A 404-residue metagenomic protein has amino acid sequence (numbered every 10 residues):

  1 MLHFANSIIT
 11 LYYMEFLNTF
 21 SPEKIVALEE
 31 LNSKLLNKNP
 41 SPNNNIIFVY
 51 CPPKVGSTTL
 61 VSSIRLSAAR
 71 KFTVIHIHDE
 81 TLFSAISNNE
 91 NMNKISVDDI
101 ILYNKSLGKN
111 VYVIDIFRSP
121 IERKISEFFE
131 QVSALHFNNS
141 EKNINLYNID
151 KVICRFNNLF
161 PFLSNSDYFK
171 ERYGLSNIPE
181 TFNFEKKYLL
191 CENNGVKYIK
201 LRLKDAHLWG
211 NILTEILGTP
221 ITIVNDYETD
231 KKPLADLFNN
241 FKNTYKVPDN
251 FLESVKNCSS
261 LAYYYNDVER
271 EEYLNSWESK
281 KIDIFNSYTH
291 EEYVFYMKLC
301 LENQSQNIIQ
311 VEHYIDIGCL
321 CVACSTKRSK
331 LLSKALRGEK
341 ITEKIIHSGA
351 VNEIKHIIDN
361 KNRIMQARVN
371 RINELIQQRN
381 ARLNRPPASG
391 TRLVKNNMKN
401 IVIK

Functional and structural regions predicted by a protein language model:
M1-Y13: N-terminal amphipathic/basic-hydrophobic helices that include classical n-h-c signal peptides and signal-anchor
Y12-K404: Membrane-interface amphipathic segments in extracytoplasmic regions
